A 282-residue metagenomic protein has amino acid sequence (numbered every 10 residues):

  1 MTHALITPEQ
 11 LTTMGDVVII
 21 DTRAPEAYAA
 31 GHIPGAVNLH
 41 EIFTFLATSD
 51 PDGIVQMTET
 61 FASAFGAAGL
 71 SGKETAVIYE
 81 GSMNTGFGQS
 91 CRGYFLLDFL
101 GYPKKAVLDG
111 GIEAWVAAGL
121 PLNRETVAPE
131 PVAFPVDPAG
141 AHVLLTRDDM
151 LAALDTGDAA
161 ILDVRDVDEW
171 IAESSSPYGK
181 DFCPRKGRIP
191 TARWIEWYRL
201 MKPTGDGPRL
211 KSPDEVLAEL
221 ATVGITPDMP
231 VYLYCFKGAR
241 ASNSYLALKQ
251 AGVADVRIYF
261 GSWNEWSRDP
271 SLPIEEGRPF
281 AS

Functional and structural regions predicted by a protein language model:
M1-A27, I112-P184, I274, R278-S282: Flexible, polar/low-complexity N-terminal or interdomain linker segments that lie immediately upstream of folded
Y28-P34: Short loop/helix-cap segments at secondary-structure boundaries that form the rim of catalytic
L46-E74, W197-V231: Helix-loop module immediately N-terminal to the HCX5R catalytic loop in PTP-like cysteine phosphatase domains
V55-T156, E173-S174, G187, R240-V256 (+1 more regions): Thiolate-centered catalytic microenvironments shared by cysteine-dependent enzyme domains
I161-E215: A mid-sequence, solvent-exposed acidic-amphipathic segment
R193, V231-Y245: Extended, basic/helix-rich recognition subdomains
D214, A254-S282: Extended hydrophobic/aromatic segments used for targeting, binding, or gating
